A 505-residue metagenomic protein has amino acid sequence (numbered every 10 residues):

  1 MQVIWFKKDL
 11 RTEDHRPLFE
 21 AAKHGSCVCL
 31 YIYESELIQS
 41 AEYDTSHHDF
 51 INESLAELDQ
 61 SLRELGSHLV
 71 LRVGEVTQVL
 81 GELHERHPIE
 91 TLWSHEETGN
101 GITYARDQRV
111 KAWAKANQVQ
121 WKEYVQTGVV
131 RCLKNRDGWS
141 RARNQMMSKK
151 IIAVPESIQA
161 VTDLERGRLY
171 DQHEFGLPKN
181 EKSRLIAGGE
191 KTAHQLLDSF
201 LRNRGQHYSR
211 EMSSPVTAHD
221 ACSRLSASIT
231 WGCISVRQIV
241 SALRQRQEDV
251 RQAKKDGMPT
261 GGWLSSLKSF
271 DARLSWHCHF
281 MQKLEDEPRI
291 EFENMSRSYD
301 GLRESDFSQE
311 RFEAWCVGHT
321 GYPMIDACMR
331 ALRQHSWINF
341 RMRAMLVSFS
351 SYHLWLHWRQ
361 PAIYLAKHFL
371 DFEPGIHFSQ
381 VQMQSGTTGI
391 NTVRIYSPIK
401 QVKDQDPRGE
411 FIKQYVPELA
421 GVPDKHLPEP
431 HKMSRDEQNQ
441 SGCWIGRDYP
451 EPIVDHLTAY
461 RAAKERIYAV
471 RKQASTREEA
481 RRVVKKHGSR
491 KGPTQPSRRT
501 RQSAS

Functional and structural regions predicted by a protein language model:
M1-D271, M281, T388-S505: Active-site "lid/cap" and pocket-lining segments within catalytic core domains
R224-K425: Active-site-proximal binding-pocket segments
